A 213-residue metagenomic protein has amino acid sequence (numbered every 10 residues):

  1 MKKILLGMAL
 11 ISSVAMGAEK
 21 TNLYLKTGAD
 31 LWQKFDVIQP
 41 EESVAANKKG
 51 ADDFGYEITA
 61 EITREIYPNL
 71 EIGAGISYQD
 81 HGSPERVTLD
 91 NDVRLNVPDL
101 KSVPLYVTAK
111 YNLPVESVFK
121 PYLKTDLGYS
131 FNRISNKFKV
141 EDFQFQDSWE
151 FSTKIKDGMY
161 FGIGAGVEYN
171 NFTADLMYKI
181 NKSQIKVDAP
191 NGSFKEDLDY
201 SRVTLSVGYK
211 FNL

Functional and structural regions predicted by a protein language model:
M1-T21, N212-L213: Cleavable N-terminal export/targeting peptides
G17-R64, K210-N212: Short glycine/proline- and aromatic-enriched beta-strand/turn motifs that initiate or cap beta-hairpins
A18, Y67-N69, P114-V118, Y169-F172 (+2 more regions): Outer-membrane beta-barrel channels and translocator barrels
N22-K26, E71-G73, K120-K124, T173-D175 (+1 more regions): Residue-level detector of the transmembrane beta-barrel scaffold of outer-membrane proteins
N22-Y24, Y169-N171, D199-L213: Outer-membrane beta-barrel "beta-signal"
A29, Y56-R64, I76-Y78, L105-Y111 (+4 more regions): Residues on the lipid-exposed face of transmembrane beta-strands in outer-membrane beta-barrel proteins
W32-D53, S77-P104, S130-Y160, K179-R202: Extracellular/periplasm-exposed beta-strand and loop segments of Gram-negative cell-envelope proteins, dominated by
V118-P121, I134: Short, structured loop/turn "capping" segments at alpha-beta junctions
